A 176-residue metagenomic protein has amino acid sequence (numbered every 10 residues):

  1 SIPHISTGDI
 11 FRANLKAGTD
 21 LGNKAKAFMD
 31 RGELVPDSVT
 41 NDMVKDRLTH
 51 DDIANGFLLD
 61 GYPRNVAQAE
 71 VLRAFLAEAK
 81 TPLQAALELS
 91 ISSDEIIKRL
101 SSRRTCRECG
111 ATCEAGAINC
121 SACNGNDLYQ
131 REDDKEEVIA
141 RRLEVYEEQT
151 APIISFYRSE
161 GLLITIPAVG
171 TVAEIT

Functional and structural regions predicted by a protein language model:
P3-T81, S92-E95, T105, R131 (+1 more regions): ATP-dependent small-molecule kinase phosphotransfer cores that center on conserved nucleotide phosphate-binding segments
H4, A86, L163-T165: Conserved beta-strand scaffold positions in the cores of enzyme catalytic domains, especially in NTP/NDP-utilizing
A13-N14, R99, F156: Residues that scaffold the ATP/ADP-binding catalytic core of kinase and kinase-like folds
L34, Y62-P63, S90, E144 (+2 more regions): Short, surface-exposed acidic/glycine-rich loop or hinge patches that mediate macromolecular interfaces
D60, A79-R103, A111-N119: Conserved phosphate-donor/acceptor-positioning beta-strand/loop module used by diverse small-molecule
K98-A140: Cys/His-rich short segments
Q130-T176: NTP-dependent small-molecule kinase module
